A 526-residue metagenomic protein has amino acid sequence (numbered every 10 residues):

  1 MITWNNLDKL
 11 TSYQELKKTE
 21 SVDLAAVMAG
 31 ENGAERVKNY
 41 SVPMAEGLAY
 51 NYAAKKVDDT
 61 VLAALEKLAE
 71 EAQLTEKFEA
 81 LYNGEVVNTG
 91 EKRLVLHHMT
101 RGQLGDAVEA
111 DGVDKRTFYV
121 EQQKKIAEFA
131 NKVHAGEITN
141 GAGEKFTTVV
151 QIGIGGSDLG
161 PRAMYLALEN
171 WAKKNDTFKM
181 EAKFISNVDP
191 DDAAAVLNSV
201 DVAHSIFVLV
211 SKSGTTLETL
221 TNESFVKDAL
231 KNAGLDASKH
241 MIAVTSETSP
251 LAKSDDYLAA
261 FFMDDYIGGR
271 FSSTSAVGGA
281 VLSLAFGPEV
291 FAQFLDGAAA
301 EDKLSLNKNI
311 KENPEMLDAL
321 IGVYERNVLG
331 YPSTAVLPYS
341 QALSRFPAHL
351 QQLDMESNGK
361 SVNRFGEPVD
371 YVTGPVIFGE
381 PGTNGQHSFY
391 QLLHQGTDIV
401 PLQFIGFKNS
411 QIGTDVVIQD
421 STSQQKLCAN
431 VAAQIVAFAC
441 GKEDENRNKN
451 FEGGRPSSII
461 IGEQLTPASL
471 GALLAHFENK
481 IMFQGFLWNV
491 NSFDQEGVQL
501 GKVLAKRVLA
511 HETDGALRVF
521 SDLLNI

Functional and structural regions predicted by a protein language model:
M1-Q73, M316-E325, L343-F346, L350-Q351 (+8 more regions): Flexible, glycine-rich loop/tail regions that form catalytic "lids" or insertion modules at the edges of active sites
W4-A142, Q419-C428, A439-C440, Q484 (+2 more regions): Extended, charge-enriched "interface" segments that sit outside catalytic cores
E128-G136, A142-K308, R507-A510: Glycine-rich phosphate-binding loops that contact phosphosugars or nucleotide phosphates
T147-G155, F207-S213, S333-S340, I377 (+1 more regions): Short glycine-rich or small-residue beta-strand-to-loop segments that form or flank ligand, phosphate, metal/Fe-S
M164-E169, N198-V202, S224-V226, L350-N358 (+3 more regions): Short, solvent-exposed amphipathic alpha-helical segments in soluble enzyme and RNA/protein-processing domains
A229-T414, G453, L500-L504, L509-I526: Active-site phosphate/pyrophosphate-binding segments
H394-T397, G406-Q464: Substrate-recognition/cap regions that form aromatic- and gly/pro-loop-enriched pockets for small-molecule ligands
K449, L465-L517: C-terminal structured subdomain/cap of oxidoreductase catalytic cores
